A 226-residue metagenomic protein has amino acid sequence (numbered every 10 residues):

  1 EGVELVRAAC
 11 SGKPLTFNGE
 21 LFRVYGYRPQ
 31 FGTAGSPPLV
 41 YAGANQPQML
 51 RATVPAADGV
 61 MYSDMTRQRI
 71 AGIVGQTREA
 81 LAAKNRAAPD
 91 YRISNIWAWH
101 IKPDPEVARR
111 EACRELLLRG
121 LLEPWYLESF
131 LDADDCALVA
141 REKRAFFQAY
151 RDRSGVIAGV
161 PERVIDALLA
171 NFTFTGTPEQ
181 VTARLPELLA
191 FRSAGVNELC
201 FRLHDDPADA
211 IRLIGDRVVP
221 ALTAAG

Functional and structural regions predicted by a protein language model:
E1-F31, G75-A190, A225: An alpha-helical appendage that flanks or caps ligand/catalytic pockets
A8, D58-G59: Well-ordered beta-strand positions
V40-G43, V60-Y62, Y91-W97, N197-F201: Hydrophobic faces of well-ordered beta-strands that scaffold small-molecule active sites in alpha/beta enzyme cores
N45-P47, M65, I96-H100, H204-D206: Active-site beta-loop-alpha junctions enriched in small/polar residues
L50-V54, P186: Alpha-helical segments flanking ligand/cofactor-binding loops in enzyme cores
P55-A56, F191-A194: Structural motif
T66-L81, P207-R212: Active-site-adjacent beta->alpha loops and helix N-cap segments on the catalytic face of soluble alpha/beta enzymes
R184, A194-L199: Conserved, well-ordered alpha-helix/loop/beta-strand core segments that scaffold catalytic motifs
